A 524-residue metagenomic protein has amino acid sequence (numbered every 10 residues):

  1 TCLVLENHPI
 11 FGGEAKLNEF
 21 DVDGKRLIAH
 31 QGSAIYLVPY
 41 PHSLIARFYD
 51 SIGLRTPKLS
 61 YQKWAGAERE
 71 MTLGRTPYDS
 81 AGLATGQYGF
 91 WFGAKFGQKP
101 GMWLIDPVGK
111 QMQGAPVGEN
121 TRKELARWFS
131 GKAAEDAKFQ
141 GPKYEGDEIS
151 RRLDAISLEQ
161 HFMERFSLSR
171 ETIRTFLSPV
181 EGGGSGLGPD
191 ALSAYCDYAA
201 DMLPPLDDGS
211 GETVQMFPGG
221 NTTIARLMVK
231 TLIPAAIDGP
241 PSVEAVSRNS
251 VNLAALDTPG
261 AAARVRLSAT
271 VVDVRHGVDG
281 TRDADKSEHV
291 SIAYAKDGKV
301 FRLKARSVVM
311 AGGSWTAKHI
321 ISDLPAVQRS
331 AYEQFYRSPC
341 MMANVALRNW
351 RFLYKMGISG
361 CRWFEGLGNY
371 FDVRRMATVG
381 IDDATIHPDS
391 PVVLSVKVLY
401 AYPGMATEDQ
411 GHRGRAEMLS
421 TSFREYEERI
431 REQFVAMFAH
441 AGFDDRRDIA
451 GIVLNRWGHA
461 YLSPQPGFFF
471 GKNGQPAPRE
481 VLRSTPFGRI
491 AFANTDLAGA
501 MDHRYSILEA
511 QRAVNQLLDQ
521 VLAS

Functional and structural regions predicted by a protein language model:
T1-K138: N-terminal glycine-rich phosphate/pyrophosphate-binding loop and immediately adjacent elements
G13-N18, F48, R174-T175, D190-Y198 (+5 more regions): Short, solvent-exposed loop/turn and secondary-structure capping segments
A29-P39, Y144-R152, S210-G219, Q328-Q334 (+2 more regions): Active-site rim elements
L73-F90, V251-A261, T270-A293, R456-P476: Charged, often glycine-rich, active-site loop that binds/positions anionic groups
K123-A269, G277-S287, N473: Active-site/ligand-binding neighborhood in enzyme catalytic cores
A263, L267-S395, L399-G404: Mid-domain catalytic core of redox enzymes that form a hydrophobic substrate pocket/lid adjacent to a catalytic redox
A346, F352-S524: Conserved flavin/dinucleotide-binding core of flavoenzymes
